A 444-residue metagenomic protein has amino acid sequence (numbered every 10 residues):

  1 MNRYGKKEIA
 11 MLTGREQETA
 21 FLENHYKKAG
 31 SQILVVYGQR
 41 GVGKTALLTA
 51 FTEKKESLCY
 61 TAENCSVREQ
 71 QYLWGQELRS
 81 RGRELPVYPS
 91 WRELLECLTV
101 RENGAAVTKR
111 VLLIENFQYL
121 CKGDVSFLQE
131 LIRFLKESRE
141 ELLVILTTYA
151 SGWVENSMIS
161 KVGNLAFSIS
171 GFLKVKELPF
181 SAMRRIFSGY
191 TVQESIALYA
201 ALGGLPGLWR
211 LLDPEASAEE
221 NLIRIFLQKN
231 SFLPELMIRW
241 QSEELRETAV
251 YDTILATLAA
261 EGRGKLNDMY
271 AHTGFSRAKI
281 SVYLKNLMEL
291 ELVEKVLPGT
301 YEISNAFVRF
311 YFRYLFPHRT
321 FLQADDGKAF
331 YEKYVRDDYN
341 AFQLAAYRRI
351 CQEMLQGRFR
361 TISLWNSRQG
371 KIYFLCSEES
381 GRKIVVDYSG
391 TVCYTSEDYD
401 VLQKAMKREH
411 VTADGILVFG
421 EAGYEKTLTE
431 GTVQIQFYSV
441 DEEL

Functional and structural regions predicted by a protein language model:
G30-L48: Walker A/P-loop nucleotide-binding motif
Y37, G41, Y119-G123, R133-V162: Sensor-1/coupling segment of RecA-like P-loop NTPase cores
K54-Y60, R68-P86, T99: Conserved NTP-binding/hydrolysis module of P-loop NTPases
E102-F127, A150: Conserved P-loop NTPase "ATPase switch" module shared by AAA+ and STAND
S170-S195: Conserved small helical "lid"/interfacial subdomain of P-loop NTPases
F187-E235, R239: Amphipathic alpha-helical "lid/sensor" segments that cap RecA-like P-loop NTPase cores
N221-G370: Accessory nucleic acid-recognition modules appended to NTPase machines
S304-L444: A cross-kingdom feature that marks ATP-driven nucleic-acid transaction machinery
